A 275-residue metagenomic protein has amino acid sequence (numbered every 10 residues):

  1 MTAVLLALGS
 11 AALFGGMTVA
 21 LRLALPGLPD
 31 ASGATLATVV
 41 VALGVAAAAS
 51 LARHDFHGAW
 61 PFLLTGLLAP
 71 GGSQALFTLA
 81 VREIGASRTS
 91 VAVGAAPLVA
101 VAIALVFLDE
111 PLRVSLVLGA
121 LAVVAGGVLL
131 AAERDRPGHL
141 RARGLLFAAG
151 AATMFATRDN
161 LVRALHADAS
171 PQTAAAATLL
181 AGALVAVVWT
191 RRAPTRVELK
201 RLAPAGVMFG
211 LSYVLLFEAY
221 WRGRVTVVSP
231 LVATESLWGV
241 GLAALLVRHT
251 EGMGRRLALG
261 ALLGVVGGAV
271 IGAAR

Functional and structural regions predicted by a protein language model:
M1-S32, P137-T173, P204-L211, L215 (+3 more regions): Glycine-/small-residue-enriched transmembrane alpha-helix faces in small-molecule transporters and effluxers
T2-S10, A37, A47-L76, V93 (+3 more regions): Loop-to-transmembrane-helix transition segments
A7, S32-L36, S90-V93, R113-G119 (+4 more regions): Hydrophobic/aromatic positions within or immediately flanking transmembrane alpha-helices of multi-pass small-molecule
A11-G72, L76, A122-L129, T173-P194 (+1 more regions): Transmembrane alpha-helices of multi-pass small-molecule transport proteins
L23, G27, L79, E83 (+7 more regions): Membrane-interface helix caps of multi-pass small-molecule transporters
P26-G33, L76-A92, H166-T173, L215-T234: Structural motif at transmembrane-helix junctions in multi-pass transporters
V40-V45, A92-V106, L121-A122, A181-V185 (+2 more regions): Alpha-helical transmembrane segments of compact multi-pass small-molecule transporters, enriched in specific families
G44-A46, V101-L105, S115-E133, L242-A244 (+1 more regions): Hydrophobic transmembrane alpha-helices of multi-pass small-molecule transport proteins
